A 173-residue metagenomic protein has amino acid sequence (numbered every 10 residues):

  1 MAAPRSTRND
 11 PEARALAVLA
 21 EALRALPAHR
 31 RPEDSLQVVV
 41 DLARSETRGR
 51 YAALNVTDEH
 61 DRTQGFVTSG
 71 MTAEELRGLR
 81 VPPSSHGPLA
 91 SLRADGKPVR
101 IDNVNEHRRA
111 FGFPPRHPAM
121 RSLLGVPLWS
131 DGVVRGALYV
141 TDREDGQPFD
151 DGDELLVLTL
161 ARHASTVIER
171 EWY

Functional and structural regions predicted by a protein language model:
M1-D34, S45, R135, V167-Y173: Signal-transmission linkers at sensory-effector interfaces
V18-L26, R31-R50, L54, S85-P88 (+1 more regions): Amphipathic alpha-helical coiled-coil segments that mediate homodimerization and allosteric signal transmission
V40-R44, Y51-R77, E106, E144: GAF sensory/regulatory domain recognition with acknowledged cross-activation on helical regulatory dimers
A73-L76, K97-S122: Signal-transducing coupling segments at domain and membrane junctions
E74-V99: Acidic/proline- and glycine-rich, intrinsically disordered low-complexity segments that serve as regulatory linkers
P88, R121-S130: A short, aliphatic-rich beta-strand micro-motif
L128-L138: Short hydrophobic/glycine-rich mini-motifs in sensory/regulatory modules that couple input to downstream signaling
L158-S165: Allosteric cytosolic regulatory segments
